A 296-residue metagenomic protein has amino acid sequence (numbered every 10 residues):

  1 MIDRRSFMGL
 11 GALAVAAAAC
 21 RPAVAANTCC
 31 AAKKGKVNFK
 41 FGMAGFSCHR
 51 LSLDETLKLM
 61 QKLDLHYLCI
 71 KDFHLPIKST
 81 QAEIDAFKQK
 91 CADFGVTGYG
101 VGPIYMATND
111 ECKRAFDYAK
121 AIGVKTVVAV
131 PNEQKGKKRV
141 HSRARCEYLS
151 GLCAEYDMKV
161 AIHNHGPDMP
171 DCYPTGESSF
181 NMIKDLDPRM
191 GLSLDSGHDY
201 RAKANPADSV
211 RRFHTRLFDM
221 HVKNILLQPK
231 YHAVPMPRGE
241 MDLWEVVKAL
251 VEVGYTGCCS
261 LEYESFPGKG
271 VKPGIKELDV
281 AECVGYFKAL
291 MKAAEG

Functional and structural regions predicted by a protein language model:
I2-A18, P22-K40, H49-L63, Y173-T175 (+2 more regions): Histidine-acidic metal/acid-base catalytic patches
G11-C20, K33-G35, D54-L57, H74 (+3 more regions): Active-site acidic/histidine proton-transfer and metal-coordination neighborhood in alpha/beta enzyme cores
F39-A44, L68-I70, G98-P103, V127-A129 (+4 more regions): Hydrophobic faces of well-ordered beta-strands that scaffold small-molecule active sites in alpha/beta enzyme cores
C69-A86: Glycine-rich, proline-tolerant flexible connector loops at the mouths of alpha/beta enzymes
F73-L75, E133-K135, G166-P167, L226-P229 (+1 more regions): A short, flexible beta-alpha/helix-coil linker loop
E83-D93, R145-L152, V246-A249: Catalytic-core regions built around general acid/base machinery
